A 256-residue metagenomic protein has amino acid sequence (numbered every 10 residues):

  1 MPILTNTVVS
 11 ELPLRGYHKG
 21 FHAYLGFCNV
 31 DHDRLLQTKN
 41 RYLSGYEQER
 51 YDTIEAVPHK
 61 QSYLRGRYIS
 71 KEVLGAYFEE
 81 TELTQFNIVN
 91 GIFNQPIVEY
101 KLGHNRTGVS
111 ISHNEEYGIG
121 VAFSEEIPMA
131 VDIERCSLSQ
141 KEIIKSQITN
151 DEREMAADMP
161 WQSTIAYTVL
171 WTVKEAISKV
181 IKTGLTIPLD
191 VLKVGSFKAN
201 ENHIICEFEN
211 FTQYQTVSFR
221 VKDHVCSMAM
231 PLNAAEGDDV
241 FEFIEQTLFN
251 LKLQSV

Functional and structural regions predicted by a protein language model:
M1-V256: Core catalytic alpha/beta fold that binds nucleotide/phospho-ligands
